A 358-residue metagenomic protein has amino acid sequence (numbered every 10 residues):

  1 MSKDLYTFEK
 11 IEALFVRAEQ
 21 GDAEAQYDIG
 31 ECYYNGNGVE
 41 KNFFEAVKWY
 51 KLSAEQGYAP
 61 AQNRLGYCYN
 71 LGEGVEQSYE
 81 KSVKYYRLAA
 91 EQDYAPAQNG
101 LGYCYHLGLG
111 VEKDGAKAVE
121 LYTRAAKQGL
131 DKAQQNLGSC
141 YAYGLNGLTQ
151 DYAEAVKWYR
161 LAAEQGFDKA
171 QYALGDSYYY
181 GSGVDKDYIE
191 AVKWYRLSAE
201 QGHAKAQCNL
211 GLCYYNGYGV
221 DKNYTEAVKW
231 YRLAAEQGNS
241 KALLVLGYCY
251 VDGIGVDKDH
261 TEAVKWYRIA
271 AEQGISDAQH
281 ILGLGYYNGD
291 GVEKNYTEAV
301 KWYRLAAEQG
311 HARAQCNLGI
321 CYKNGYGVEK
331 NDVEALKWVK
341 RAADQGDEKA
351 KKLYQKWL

Functional and structural regions predicted by a protein language model:
M1-N37, L52: N-terminal segments that cap or nucleate solenoid repeat domains
S2-Y6, R17, R341-L358: Terminal, low-structured helical/coil segments at or just beyond the last alpha-helical repeat
R17, L52-S53, L88-A89, R124-A125 (+6 more regions): Canonical positions in the second alpha-helix
E19-D22, N35-N37, N42, E55-Y58 (+24 more regions): Short helix-capping/linker turns of helical repeat alpha-solenoids
D28-N35, R64-L71, G100-L107, V111 (+7 more regions): Hydrophobic face of amphipathic alpha-helices that form TPR/SEL1-like repeat modules and related alpha-solenoid
